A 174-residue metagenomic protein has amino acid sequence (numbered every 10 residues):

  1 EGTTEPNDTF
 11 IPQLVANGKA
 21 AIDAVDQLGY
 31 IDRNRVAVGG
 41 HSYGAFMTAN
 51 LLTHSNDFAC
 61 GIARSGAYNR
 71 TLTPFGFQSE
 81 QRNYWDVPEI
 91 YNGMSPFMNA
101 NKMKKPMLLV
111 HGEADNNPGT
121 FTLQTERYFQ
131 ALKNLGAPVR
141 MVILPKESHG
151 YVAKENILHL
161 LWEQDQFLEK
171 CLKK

Functional and structural regions predicted by a protein language model:
E1-K174: Active-site-proximal cap/loop segments of hydrolase catalytic domains
